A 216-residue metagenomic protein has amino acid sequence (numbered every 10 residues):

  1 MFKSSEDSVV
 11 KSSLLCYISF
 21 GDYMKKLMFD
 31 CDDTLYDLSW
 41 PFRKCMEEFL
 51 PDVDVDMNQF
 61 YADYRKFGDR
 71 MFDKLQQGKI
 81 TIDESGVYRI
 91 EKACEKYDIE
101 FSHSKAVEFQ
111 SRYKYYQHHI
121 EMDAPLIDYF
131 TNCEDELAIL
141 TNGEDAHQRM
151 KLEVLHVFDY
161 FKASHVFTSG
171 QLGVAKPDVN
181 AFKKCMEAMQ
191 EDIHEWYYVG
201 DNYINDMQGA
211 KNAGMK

Functional and structural regions predicted by a protein language model:
K3, S8-F29: Non-catalytic pre-domain segments flanking phosphatase-related domains
Y23-I127: N-terminal helical cap/lid subdomain that shapes the substrate entry/recognition surface in HAD-like hydrolases
S102, D159-H165, D192-W196: Short acidic capping loops at alpha-helix termini that bridge into adjacent secondary structure
K105-Q117, L126-L155, H165-S169, A175: Substrate-recognition element of Asp-dependent hydrolases with the DxDx(T/V) motif
V174-M207: Conserved Lys-Pro-Asp/Glu-containing loop-to-beta segment of HAD-superfamily phosphomonoesterases, centered on
